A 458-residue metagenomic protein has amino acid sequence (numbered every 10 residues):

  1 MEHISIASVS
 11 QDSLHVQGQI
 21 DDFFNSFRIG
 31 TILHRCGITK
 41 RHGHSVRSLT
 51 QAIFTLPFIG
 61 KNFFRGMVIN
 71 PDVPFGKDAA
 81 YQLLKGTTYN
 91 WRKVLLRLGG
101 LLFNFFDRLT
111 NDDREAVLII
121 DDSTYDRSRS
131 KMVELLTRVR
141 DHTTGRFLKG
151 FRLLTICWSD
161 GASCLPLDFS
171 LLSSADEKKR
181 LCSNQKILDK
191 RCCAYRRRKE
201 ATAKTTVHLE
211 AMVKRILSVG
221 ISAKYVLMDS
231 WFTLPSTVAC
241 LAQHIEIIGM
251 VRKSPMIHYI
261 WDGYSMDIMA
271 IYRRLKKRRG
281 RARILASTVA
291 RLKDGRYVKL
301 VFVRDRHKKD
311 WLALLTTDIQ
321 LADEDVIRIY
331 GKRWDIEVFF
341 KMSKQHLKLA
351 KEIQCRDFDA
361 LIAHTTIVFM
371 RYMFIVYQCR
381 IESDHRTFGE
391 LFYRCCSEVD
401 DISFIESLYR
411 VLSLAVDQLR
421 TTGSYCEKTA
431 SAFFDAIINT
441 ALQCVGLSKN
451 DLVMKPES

Functional and structural regions predicted by a protein language model:
M1-H44, L56, D72, L171-D189 (+9 more regions): A short, flexible helix-boundary coil/loop motif
I32-N104, D112-D113, D160-L165, L209-V219 (+9 more regions): Short, positively charged, Gly/Tyr-enriched micro-motifs that form contact patches at catalytic or ligand/partner
A52, W311-W334: Extended, non-catalytic structural segments that build the interaction scaffolds of large macromolecular assemblies
G60, D78-Q82, T143-S222, K299-L312: Electropositive, glycine- and tryptophan-enriched low-complexity nucleic-acid-binding patches
G86-D176: Active-site-proximal, Lys/Arg-enriched surface segment that forms a nucleic-acid-binding/basic interface patch
I120-T124, D323-Q354: Short amphipathic alpha-helical "interface-anchor" segments enriched in bulky aromatics
I245-I257: Acidic, His- and aromatic-enriched active-site or binding-groove loops in soluble protein domains that engage sugars
